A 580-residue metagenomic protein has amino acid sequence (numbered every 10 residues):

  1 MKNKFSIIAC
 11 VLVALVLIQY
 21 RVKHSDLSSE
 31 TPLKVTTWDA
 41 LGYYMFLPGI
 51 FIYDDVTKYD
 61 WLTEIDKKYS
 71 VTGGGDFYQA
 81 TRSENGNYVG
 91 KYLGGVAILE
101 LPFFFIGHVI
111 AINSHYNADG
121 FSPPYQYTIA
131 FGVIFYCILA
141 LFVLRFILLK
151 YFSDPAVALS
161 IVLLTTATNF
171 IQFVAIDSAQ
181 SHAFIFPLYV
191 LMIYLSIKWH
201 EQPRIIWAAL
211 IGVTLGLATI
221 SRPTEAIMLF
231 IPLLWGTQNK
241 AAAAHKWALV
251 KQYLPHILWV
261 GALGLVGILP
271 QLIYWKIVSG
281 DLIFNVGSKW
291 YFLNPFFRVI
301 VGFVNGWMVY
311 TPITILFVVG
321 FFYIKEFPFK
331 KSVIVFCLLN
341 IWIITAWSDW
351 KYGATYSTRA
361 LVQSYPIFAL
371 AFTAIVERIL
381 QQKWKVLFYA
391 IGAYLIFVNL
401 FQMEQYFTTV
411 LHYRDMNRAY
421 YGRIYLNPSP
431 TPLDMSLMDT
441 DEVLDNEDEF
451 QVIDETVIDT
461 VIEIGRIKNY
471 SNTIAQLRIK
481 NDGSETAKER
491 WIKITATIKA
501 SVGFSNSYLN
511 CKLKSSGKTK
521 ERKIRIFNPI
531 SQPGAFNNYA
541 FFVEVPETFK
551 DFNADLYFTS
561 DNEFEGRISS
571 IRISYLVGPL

Functional and structural regions predicted by a protein language model:
S25-V35, T355, F388-I464: Membrane-embedded, lumen/periplasm-facing catalytic core of multi-pass transferases that use lipid-linked donors
L47, I161, L195, W207-R222 (+2 more regions): Membrane-interface alpha helices of multi-pass inner-membrane proteins
F103, Y127-F152, V190-L195: Transmembrane-helix motifs of polytopic, lipid-linked glycan transferases
I112-D119, L141-T168, P187, Q202-L210: Transmembrane-helix signature of polytopic, membrane-embedded enzymes that assemble or transfer cell-envelope glycans
L141-R145, M308-I334, L338, F368-I375 (+1 more regions): Hydrophobic, aromatic-rich transmembrane alpha-helices and their immediate juxtamembrane boundary segments
M192-A208, K325: Membrane-interface transmembrane helices that cradle and orient dolichyl/undecaprenyl
I231, W235-A242, K251-G320, V333-I344 (+2 more regions): Membrane-lumen/periplasm interface segments of specific transmembrane helices in polyprenyl phosphate-linked
D439-L580: Extracellular and organelle-lumenal recognition/adhesion modules and their flexible linkers in secreted
